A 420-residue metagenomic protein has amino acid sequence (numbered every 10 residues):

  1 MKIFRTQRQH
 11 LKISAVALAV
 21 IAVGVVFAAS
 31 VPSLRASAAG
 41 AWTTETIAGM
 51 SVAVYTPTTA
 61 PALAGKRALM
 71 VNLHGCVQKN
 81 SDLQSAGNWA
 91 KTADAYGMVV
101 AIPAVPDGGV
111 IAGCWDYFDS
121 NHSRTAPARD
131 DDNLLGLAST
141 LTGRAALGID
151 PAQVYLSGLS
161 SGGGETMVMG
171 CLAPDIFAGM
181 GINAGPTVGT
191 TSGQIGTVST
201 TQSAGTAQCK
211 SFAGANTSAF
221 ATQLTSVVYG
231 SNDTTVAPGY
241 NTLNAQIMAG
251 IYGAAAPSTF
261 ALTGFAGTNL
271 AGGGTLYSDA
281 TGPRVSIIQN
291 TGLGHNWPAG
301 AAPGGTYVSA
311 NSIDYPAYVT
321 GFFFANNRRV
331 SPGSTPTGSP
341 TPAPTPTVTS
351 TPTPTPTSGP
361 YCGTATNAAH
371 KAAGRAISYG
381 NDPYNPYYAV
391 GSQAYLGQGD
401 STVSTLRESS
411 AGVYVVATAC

Functional and structural regions predicted by a protein language model:
K2-I3, R8, V25-L69, S81-D82 (+10 more regions): A domain-start/cap signature at the N-terminus of enzymes
F4-L18: Bacterial N-terminal signal peptides that target proteins for export
T59-G65, D116-S161, C171-F177: Gly/Ser-rich "nucleophile elbow"/oxyanion-hole loop immediately N-terminal to the catalytic nucleophile in hydrolases
R67, H74-Q78, L293: Active-site glycine-rich loops that stabilize anionic/oxyanionic intermediates across multiple enzyme folds
V77-L137, P186, G273-Y277, R284-I288 (+1 more regions): Active-site machinery of serine-nucleophile hydrolases
L159, G164-Q208, T222-Q223, T234-P238 (+1 more regions): Hydrolase active-site cap/lid region
V227-Y229, D233: Short beta-strand/loop motif that positions the catalytic acidic residue of the alpha/beta-hydrolase fold
S334, G338-T345, T349-C420: Tryptophan-rich substrate-binding surfaces of secreted polymer-degrading and adhesive proteins
